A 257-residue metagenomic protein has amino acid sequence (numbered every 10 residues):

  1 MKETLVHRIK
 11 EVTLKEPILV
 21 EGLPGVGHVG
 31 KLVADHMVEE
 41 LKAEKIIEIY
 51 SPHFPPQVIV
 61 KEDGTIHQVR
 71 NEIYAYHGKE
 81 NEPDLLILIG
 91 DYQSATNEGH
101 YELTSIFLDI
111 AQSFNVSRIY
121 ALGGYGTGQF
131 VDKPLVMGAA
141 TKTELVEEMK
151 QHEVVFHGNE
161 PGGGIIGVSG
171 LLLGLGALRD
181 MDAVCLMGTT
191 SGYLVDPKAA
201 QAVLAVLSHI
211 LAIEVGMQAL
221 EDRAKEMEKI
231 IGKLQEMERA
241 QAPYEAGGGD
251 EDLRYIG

Functional and structural regions predicted by a protein language model:
M1-Y92: N-terminal short beta-loop-beta anion/metal-coordinating cradle
H28-L32, E98-E102, I106, G163 (+4 more regions): Conserved active-site and cofactor/substrate-binding residues in soluble primary-metabolism enzymes
E44, I106-I119, L178-D182, I210-E214: Secondary-structure boundary elements
I47, L86-L88, Y120, M137 (+1 more regions): Hydrophobic/aromatic beta-strand patches that form the interior of the parallel beta-sheet core in alpha/beta enzyme
P52, G123-Y125, T189-S191: Short, ordered loop/turn segments at secondary-structure junctions
S94-L145: Internal, conserved structured core segments that host functional sites
G128-I210, Y255: Catalytic cores of processing enzymes, dominated by hydrolases/peptidases, characterized by acidic/His-rich
L194-G257: A conserved C-terminal secondary-structure "cap"
